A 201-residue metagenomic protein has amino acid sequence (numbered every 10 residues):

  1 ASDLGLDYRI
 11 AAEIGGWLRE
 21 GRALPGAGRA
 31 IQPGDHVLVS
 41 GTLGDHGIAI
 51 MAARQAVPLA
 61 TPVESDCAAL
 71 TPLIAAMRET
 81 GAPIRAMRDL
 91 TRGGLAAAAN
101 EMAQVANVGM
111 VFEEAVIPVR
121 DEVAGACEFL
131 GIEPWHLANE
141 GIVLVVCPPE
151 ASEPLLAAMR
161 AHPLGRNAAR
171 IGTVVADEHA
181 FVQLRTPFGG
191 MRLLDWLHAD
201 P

Functional and structural regions predicted by a protein language model:
A1-A49, T173: Glycine-rich anion-binding loops of enzyme active sites
D3, C147-S152: Helix N-cap motif at beta-to-alpha junctions
D35-V37, G41-H46, T91-L95, V116-V119 (+2 more regions): Glycine-rich beta-alpha junction loops
A49-V63: Short, compositionally biased
V63-N139: Active-site-proximal betaalpha loop/short-helix elements that scaffold phosphoryl/nucleotidyl transfer chemistry
P154-L164: Short amphipathic alpha-helices in soluble, non-transmembrane regions that often serve as interface/regulatory elements
H162-P201: Acidic, Ser/Thr/Pro-rich beta/coil linker or hinge segments at domain junctions
